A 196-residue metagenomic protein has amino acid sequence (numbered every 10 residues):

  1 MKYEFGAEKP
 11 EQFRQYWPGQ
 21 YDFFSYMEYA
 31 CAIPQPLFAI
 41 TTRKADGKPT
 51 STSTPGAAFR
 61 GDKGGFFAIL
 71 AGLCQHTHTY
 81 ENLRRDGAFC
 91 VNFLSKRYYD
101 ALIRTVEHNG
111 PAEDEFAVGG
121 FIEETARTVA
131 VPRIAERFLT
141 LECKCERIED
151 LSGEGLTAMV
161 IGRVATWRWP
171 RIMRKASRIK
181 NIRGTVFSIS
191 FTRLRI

Functional and structural regions predicted by a protein language model:
M1-I196: Basic, polyanion-binding surface patches
